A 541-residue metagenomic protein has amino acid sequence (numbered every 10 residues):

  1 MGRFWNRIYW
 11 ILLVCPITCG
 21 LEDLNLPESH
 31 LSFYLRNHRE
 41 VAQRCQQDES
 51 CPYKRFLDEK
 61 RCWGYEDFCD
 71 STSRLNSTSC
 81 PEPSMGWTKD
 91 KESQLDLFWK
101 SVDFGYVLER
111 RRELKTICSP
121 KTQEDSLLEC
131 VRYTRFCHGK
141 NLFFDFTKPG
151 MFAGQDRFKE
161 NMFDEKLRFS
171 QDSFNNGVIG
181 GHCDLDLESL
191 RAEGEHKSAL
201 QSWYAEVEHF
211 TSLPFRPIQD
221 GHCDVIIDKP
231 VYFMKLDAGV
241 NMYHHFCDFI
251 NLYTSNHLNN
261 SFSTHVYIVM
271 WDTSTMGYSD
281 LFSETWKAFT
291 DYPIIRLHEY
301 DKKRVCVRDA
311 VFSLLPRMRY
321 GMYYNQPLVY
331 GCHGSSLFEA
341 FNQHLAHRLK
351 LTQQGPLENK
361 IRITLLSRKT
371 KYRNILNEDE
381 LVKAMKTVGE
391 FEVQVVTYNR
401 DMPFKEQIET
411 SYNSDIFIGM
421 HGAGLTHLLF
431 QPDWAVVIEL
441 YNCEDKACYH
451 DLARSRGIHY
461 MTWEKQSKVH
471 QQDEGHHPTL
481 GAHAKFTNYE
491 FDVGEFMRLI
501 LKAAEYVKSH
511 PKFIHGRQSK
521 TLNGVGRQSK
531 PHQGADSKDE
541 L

Functional and structural regions predicted by a protein language model:
G2, Y9-L12: Extended, solvent-exposed polar beta/coil surface segments
G2-W5, T18-L541: The feature primarily captures lumenal catalytic ectodomains of type II secretory-pathway glycosyltransferases
I11-C19: Hydrophobic h-region of N-terminal signal peptides that target proteins for export in Gram-negative bacteria
